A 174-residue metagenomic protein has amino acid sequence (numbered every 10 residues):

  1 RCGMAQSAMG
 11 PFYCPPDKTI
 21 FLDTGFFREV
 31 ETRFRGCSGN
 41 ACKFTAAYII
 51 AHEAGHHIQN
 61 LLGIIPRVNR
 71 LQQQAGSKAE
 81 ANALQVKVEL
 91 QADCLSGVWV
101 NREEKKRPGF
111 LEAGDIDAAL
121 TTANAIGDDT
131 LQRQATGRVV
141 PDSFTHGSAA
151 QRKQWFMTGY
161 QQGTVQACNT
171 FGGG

Functional and structural regions predicted by a protein language model:
R1-E29: Catalytic zinc-binding patch centered on the HExxH motif and its immediate surroundings that defines zinc-dependent
R1-M4, Q74-A75, A113-L120: Acidic helix-start/capping segments at beta-turn-to-alpha-helix junctions
L22, Y48-L61, D93, G97: Active-site recognition of the HExxH zinc-binding catalytic motif
R28-I49, E80-V86: Short pre-active-site segment immediately N-terminal to the catalytic Zn-binding motif
N60-V86: Post-HEXXH active-site segment of zinc metalloproteases
L61, P66-L71, E103-I116, Q132-V139 (+1 more regions): Surface-exposed patches in mature extracellular/periplasmic domains of secreted proteins
N82-A83, K87-L131: Short helix/loop segments within enzyme catalytic domains that coordinate or immediately flank catalytic cofactors
N124-G174: Pan-zinc metallopeptidase signature
